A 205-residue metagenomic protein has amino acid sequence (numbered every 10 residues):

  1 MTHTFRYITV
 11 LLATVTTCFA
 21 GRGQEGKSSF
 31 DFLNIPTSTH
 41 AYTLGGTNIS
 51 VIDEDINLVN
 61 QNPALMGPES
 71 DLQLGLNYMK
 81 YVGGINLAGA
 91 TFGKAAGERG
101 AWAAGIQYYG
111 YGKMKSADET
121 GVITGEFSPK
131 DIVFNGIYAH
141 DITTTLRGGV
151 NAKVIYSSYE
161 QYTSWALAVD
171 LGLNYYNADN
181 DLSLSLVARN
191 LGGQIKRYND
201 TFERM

Functional and structural regions predicted by a protein language model:
M1-E25: Bacterial Sec-dependent N-terminal signal peptides
L12, T16-F19, A64, Y78 (+1 more regions): Residue-level signal for alpha-helical transmembrane segments in multi-pass membrane proteins
G21-G45, I49, D53-D55, D71 (+2 more regions): Outer-membrane beta-barrel porins/channels
I56-P68: N-terminal periplasmic accessory domains that precede and gate Gram-negative outer-membrane beta-barrel machines
